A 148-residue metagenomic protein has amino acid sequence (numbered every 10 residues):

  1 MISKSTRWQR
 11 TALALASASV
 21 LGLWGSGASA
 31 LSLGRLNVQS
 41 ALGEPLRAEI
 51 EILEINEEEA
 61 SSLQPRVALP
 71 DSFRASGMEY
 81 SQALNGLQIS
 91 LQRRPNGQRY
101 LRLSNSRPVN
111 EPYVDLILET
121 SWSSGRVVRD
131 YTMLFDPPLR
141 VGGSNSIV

Functional and structural regions predicted by a protein language model:
M1-V148: Extracytoplasmic/periplasmic low-complexity, intrinsically disordered Ser/Thr/Pro-rich repeat/linker regions
